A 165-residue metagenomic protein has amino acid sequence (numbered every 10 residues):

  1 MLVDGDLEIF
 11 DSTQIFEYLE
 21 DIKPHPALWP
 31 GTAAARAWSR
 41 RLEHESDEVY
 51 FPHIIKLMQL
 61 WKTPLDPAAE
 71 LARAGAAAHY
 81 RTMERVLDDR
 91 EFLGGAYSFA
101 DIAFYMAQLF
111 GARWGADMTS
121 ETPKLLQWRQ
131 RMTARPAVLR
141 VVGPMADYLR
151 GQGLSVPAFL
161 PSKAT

Functional and structural regions predicted by a protein language model:
M1-L71, F159-P161: GST-like domain detector, emphasizing the conserved glutathione-binding G-site in the N-terminal thioredoxin-like
T13, T32-A33, A96-Y97, D101 (+3 more regions): Solvent-exposed, flexible loop/coil residues
L19-E20, R129, L149-G151: Short secondary-structure boundary/hinge segments and terminal tails
H25-P26, D117-T119, S155: Short coil/loop linkers at secondary-structure junctions
A33, G143-A146: Residues that form or immediately flank small-molecule/cofactor binding pockets and catalytic motifs
R41, S46-P136, R140-G143: GST-like fold's C-terminal all-alpha helical module
M145-T165: Acidic/histidine-enriched, glycine/proline-rich intrinsically disordered or flexible terminal extensions
